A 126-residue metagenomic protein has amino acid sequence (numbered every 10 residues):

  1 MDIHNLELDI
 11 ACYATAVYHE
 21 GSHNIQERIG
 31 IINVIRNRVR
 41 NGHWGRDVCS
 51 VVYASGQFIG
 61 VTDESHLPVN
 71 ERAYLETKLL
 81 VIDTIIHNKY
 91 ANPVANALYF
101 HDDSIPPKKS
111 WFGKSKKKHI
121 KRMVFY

Functional and structural regions predicted by a protein language model:
D2-Y126: Bacterial extracytoplasmic/cell-wall-associated proteins, especially those involved in peptidoglycan
